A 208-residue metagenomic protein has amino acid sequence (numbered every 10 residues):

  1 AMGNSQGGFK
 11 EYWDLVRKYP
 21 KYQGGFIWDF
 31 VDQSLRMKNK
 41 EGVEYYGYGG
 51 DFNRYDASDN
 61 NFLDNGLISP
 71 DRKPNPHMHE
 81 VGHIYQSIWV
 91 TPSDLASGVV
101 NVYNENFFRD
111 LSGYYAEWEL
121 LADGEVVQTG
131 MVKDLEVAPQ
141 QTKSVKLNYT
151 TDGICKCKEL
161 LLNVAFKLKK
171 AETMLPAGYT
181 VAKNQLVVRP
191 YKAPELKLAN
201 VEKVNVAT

Functional and structural regions predicted by a protein language model:
A1-V100, E105-S112, E117-T129: Extended substrate-binding grooves/exosites of carbohydrate-active enzymes
V90-P92, A116, Y149, L198-T208: Generic structural motif
G98-V100, A116, V145-L147, L162 (+1 more regions): Hydrophobic residues positioned within well-ordered beta-strands of beta-sheet architectures
N106, N163, L168, K192-T208: Beta-strand-rich N-terminal accessory domains
Y115-A116, L120-K158: Intrinsically disordered, low-complexity Pro/Gly/Ser/Thr-rich segments with frequent PxxP/GP/PP motifs and embedded
L120-A122, F166-A171: Short acidic, glycine-rich loop/turn motifs
G153-L162, E172-M174: Short glycine/proline/serine/threonine-rich loop/turn segments at secondary-structure transition edges
A171-A199: Short beta-strand elements
